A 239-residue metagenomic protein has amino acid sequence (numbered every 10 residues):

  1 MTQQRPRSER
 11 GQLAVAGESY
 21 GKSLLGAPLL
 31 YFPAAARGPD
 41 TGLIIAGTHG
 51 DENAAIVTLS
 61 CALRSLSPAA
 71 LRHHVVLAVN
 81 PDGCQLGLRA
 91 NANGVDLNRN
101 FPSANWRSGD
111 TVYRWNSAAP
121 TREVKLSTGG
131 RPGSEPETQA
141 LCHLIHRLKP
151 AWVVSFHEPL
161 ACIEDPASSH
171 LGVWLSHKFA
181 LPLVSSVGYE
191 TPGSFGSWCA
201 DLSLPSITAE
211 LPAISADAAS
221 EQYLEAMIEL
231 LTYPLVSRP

Functional and structural regions predicted by a protein language model:
M1-F32: Short glycine- and acidic-rich boundary segments immediately preceding or forming the N-terminal edge of structured
G17, Y31, V75, V153 (+2 more regions): Conserved beta-strand scaffold positions in the cores of enzyme catalytic domains, especially in NTP/NDP-utilizing
L24, P39-T41, E52-L63, S67-S186: Active-site/substrate-binding loop(s) of hydrolase catalytic cores
P28, P182-L183, V236-R238: Well-ordered secondary-structure scaffolds
P28-A34, F195-A200: Short, surface-exposed beta-strand/loop micro-motifs that present aromatic residues
L43-A46: Short hydrophobic beta-strand that contains or immediately precedes a catalytic carboxylate
H49: Conserved phosphate/anionic-ligand binding catalytic regions in large, soluble enzymes, centered on
P192-P239: Active-site-adjacent mobile loop/cap segments within catalytic or ligand-binding domains
